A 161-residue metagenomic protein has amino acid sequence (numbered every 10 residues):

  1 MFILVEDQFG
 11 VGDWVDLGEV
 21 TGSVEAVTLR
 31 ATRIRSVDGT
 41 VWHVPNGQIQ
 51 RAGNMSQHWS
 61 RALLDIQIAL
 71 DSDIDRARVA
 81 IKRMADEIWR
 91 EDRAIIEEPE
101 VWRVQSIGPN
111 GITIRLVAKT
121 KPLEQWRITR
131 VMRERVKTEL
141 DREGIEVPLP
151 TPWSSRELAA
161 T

Functional and structural regions predicted by a protein language model:
F2-A94, I112: Soluble accessory domains appended to multi-pass membrane transport proteins
S72, K82, I96-T161: Solvent-exposed, non-transmembrane regulatory segments of membrane-associated proteins
